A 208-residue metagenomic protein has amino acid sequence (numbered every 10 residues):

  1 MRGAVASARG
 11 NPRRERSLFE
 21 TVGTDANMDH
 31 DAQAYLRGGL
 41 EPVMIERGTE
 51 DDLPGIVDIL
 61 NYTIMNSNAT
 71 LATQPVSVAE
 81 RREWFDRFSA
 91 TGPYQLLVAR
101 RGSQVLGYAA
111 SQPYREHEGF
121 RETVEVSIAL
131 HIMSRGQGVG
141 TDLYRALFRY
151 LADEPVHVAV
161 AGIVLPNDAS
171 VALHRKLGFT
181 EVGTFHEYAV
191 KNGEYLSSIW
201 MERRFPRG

Functional and structural regions predicted by a protein language model:
M1-G39, R203: Acyl-donor-binding surface of acyltransferase catalytic domains
N27, P75-M133, Y144-R145, Y150 (+1 more regions): Acetyl-CoA-dependent GNAT
M44-I56: A short beta-loop-alpha structural element at the N-terminal edge of CoA-dependent acyl/N-acetyltransferase catalytic
V57-D86: Conserved GNAT-fold acetyl-CoA-binding loop/helix
A110-P113, E118, V160-I163, R175 (+2 more regions): Conserved catalytic-core motifs of GNAT/GCN5-like acyltransferases
R135, A161-V171: Conserved beta-strand-loop-alpha-helix junction that forms the acyl-donor binding cleft
G136-R149, V171-K176: Conserved acetyl-CoA-binding loop-helix of GNAT-fold acetyltransferases
L151-I163: Conserved GNAT acetyl-CoA-binding A-motif
